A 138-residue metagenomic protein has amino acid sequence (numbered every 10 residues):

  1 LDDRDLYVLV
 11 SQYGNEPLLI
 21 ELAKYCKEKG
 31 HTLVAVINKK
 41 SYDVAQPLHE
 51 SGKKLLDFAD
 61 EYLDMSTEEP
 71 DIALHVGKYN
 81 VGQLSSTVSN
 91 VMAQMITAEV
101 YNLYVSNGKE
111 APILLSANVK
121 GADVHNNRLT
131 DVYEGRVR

Functional and structural regions predicted by a protein language model:
L1-A98: Glycine-rich phosphate-binding loops that contact phosphosugars or nucleotide phosphates
N102-R138: Active-site phosphate/pyrophosphate-binding segments
